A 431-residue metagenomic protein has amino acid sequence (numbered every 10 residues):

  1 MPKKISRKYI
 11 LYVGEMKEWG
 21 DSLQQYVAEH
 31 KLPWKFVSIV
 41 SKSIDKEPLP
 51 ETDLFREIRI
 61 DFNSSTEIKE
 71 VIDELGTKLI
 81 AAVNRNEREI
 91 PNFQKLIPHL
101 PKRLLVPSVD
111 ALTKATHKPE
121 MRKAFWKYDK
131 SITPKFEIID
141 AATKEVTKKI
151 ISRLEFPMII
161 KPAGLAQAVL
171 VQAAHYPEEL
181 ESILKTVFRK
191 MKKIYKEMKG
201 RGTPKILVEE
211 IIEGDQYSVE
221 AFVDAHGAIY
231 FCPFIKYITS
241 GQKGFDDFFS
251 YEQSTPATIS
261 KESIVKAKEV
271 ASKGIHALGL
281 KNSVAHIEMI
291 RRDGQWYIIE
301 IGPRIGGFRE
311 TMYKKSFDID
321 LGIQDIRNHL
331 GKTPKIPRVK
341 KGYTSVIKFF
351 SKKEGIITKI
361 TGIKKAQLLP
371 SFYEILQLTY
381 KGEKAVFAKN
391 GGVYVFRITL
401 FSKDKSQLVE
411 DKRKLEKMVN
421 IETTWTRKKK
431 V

Functional and structural regions predicted by a protein language model:
P2, S65-G76, V146-R153: Short amphipathic alpha-helix with an adjacent loop that forms part of the alpha/beta core around
L11, E145-I150, I326-V431: Peripheral (often C-terminal) accessory segments that flank ATP-dependent C-N-forming ligase machineries
I39-K46, R88-E89: Short, polar loop motifs at secondary-structure junctions
E51-A141, Y394, Q407: Conserved N-proximal alpha/beta basic substrate-recognition cap immediately N-terminal to, or forming the N-lobe
F125, I151-A174, K193-G214, I299: ATP-grasp fold ATP-binding core
S131-P134, P177-E213, S272-K273, A277 (+1 more regions): Conserved ATP-binding module of the ATP-grasp superfamily
E178, E210-E213, A221-L280, V284 (+4 more regions): ATP-dependent carboxylate/phosphate-activation module, predominantly the ATP-grasp catalytic core and closely related
K281-D293, V431: A short glycine-rich, hydrophobically flanked beta-strand micro-motif that places a catalytic Asp/Glu for divalent metal
